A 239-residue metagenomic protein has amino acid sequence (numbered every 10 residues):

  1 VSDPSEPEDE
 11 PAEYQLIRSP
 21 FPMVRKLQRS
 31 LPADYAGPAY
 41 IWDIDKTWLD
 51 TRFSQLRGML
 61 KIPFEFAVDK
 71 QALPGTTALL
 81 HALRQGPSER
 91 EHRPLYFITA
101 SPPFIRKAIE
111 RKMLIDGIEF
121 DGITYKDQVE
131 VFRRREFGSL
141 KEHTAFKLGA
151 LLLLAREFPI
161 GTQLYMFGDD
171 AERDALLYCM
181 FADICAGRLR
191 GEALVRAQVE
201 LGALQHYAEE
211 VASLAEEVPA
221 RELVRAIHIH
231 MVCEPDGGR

Functional and structural regions predicted by a protein language model:
V1-W42: Non-catalytic pre-domain segments flanking phosphatase-related domains
P38-T51, Y178: Asp-based phosphoryl-transfer active-site loop
W42, Y96-F97, Y165-M166: Structural recognition of the beta-strand scaffold that forms the well-ordered cores of secreted hydrolase catalytic
D50-K70, C185-A203: A solvent-exposed, charged loop/short amphipathic helix patch at secondary-structure junctions
T51-S54, K61-P63, A67-L73, F97-I118: A metal-dependent, Asp-based hydrolase signature
E65-R93, P103-K107, A145: Short, acidic loop-to-helix structural element flanking the phosphoryl-transfer center in phosphate-processing enzymes
G86-Y96, F158-Q163: Short, surface-exposed connector motifs at secondary-structure boundaries
S101-R239: C-terminal cap/substrate-recognition subdomain and adjoining C-terminal extension of metal-dependent phosphatase-like
